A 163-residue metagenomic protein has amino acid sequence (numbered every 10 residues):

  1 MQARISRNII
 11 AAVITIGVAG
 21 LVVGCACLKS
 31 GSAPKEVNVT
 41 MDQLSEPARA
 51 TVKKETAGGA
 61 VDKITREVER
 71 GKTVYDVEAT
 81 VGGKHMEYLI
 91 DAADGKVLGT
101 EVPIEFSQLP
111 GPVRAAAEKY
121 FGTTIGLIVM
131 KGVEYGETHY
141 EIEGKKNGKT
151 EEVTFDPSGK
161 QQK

Functional and structural regions predicted by a protein language model:
Q2-K163: Long, terminal "pre-/pro-" and other extracytoplasmic accessory regions that lie outside the mature folded/catalytic
